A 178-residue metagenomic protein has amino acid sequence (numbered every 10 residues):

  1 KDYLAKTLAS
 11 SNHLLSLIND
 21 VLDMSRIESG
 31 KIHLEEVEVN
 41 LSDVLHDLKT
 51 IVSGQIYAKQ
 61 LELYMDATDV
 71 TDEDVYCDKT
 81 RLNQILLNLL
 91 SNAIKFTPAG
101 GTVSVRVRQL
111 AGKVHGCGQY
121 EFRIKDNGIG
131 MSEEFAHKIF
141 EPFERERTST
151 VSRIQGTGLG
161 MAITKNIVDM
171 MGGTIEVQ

Functional and structural regions predicted by a protein language model:
A9-L14: Short alpha-helical segment of the dimerization/phosphotransfer core of two-component systems
S25-E36: Helix-loop junction within the histidine kinase core
E35-N40, Y57, E62-E73, L110: Conserved catalytic submotifs in the C-terminal HATPase_c
L41, G130-K138: Short helix N-cap motif at coil->helix boundaries in the Bergerat
A93-I94: Short helix-loop "hinge" at the ATP-lid/N-box region of the Bergerat-fold HATPase_c
Q155, G160, T164: Short alpha-helical Gxxx[C/S/T] motif in the catalytic ATP-binding
